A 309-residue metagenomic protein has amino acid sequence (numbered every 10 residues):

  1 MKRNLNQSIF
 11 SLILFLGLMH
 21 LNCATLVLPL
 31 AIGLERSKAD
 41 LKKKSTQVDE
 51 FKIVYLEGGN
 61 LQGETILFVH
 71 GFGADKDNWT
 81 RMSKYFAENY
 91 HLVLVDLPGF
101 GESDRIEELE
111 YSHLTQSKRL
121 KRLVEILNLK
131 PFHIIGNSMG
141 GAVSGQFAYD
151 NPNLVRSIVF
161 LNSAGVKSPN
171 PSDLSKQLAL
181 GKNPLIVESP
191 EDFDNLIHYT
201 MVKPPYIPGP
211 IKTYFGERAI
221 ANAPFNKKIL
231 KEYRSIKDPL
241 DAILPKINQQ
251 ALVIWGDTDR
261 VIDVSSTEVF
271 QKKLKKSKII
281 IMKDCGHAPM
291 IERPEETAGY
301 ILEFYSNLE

Functional and structural regions predicted by a protein language model:
K2-E64, N89-Y90, K130, S306-E309: Alpha/beta-hydrolase fold catalytic core
L56, L94-I135, G299: Active-site loop/oxyanion-hole signature of alpha/beta-hydrolase fold enzymes
G58-E102: Conserved HGGG/HGGXW glycine-rich cap/lid loop of the alpha/beta-hydrolase fold
Q146-D150, R156-E188: Flexible "cap/lid" loop of the alpha/beta hydrolase fold
P169-K176, I186-P245: Conserved alpha/beta-hydrolase catalytic His-Asp/Glu region
I247, V253-W255: Short beta-strand/loop motif that positions the catalytic acidic residue of the alpha/beta-hydrolase fold
T258-I262: Acidic catalytic loop of the alpha/beta-hydrolase fold
S277, D284-E309: Catalytic active-site module of serine/aspartate enzymes centered on a nucleophile-bearing elbow/loop
